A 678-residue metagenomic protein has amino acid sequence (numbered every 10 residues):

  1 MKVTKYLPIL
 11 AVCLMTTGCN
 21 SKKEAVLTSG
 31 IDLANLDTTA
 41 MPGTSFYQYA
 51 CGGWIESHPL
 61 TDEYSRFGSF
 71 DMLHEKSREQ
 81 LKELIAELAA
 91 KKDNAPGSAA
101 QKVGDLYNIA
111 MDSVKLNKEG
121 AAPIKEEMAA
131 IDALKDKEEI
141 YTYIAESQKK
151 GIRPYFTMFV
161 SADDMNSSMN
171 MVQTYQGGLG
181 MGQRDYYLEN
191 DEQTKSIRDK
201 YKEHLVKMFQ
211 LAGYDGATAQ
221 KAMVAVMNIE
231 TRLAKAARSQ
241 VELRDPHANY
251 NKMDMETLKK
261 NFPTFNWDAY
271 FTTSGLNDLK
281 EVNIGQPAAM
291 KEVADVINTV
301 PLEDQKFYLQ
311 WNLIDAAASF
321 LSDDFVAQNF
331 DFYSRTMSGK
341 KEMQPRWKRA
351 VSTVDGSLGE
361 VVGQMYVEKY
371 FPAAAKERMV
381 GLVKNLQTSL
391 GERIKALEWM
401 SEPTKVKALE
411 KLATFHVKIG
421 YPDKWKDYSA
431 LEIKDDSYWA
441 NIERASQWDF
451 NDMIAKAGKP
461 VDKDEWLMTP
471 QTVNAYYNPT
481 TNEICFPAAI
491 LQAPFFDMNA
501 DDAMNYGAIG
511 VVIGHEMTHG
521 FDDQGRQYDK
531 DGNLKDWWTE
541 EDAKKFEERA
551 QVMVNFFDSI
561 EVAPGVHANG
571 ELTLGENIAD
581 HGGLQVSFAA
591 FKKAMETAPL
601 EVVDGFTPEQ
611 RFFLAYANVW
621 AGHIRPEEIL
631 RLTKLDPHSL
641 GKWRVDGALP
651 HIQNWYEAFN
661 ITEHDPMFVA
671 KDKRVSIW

Functional and structural regions predicted by a protein language model:
M1-L7: Bacterial N-terminal signal peptides that target proteins for export
V12, E63-I85, T218-A236, N505-V511 (+1 more regions): Short secondary-structure subsegments characteristic of cysteine-rich extracellular domains
M15-G18: C-terminal motif of bacterial Sec signal peptides marking the signal peptidase cleavage site
N20-K22: Bacterial signal peptide processing site
E24, T38-T44, Y49-V114: Active-site-surrounding "flap" and adjacent substrate/cofactor-binding loops of secreted or lumenal enzymes, prototyped
N35-E56, Y187, D191-Q210, L574 (+1 more regions): Hydrophobic/aromatic-rich, well-ordered segments within soluble, folded domains that form packed cores
L88-G381, N385: Noncatalytic, helix-rich "gating/capping" subdomain that lines the substrate-entry/channel surface of large enzyme
V226, N261-T264, N283-P287, Q344 (+3 more regions): Intrinsically disordered, low-complexity linker/terminal regions across diverse proteins
